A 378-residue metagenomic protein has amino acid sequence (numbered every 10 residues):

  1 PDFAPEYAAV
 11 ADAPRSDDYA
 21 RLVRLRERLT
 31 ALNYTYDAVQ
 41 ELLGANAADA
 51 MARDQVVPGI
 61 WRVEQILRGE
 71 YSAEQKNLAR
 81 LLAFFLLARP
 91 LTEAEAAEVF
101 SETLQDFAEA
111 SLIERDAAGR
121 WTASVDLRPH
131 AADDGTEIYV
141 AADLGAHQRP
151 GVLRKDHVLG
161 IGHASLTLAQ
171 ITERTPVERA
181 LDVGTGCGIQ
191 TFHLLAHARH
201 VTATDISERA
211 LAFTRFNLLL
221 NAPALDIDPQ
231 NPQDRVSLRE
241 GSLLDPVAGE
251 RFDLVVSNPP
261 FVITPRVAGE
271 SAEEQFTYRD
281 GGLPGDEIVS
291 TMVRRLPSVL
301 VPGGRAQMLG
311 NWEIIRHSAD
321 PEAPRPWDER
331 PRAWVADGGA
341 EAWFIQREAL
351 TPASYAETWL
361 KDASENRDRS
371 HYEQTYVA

Functional and structural regions predicted by a protein language model:
F3-Q148: N-terminal auxiliary segments of SAM/dcSAM-dependent transferases
D18, F85, I161, V183 (+1 more regions): Charged, low-complexity surface patches
R28, D106, H193, S298 (+1 more regions): Alpha-helical scaffold elements within enzyme catalytic domains, especially in hydrolases
N33, S111-L112, A198, A222 (+2 more regions): Glycine-centered loop/turn motif at secondary-structure junctions
D106, Q170-I171, T291: Residue-level signal for well-ordered alpha-helical scaffold segments within enzymatic catalytic domains
D116-A180, T185-H197: SAM-dependent Rossmann-like transferase core, predominantly class I methyltransferases with a strong bias toward
L153-G162, R174, I206-V377: S-adenosylmethionine
H200-D205: Conserved SAM-binding motif I beta-strand of class I
